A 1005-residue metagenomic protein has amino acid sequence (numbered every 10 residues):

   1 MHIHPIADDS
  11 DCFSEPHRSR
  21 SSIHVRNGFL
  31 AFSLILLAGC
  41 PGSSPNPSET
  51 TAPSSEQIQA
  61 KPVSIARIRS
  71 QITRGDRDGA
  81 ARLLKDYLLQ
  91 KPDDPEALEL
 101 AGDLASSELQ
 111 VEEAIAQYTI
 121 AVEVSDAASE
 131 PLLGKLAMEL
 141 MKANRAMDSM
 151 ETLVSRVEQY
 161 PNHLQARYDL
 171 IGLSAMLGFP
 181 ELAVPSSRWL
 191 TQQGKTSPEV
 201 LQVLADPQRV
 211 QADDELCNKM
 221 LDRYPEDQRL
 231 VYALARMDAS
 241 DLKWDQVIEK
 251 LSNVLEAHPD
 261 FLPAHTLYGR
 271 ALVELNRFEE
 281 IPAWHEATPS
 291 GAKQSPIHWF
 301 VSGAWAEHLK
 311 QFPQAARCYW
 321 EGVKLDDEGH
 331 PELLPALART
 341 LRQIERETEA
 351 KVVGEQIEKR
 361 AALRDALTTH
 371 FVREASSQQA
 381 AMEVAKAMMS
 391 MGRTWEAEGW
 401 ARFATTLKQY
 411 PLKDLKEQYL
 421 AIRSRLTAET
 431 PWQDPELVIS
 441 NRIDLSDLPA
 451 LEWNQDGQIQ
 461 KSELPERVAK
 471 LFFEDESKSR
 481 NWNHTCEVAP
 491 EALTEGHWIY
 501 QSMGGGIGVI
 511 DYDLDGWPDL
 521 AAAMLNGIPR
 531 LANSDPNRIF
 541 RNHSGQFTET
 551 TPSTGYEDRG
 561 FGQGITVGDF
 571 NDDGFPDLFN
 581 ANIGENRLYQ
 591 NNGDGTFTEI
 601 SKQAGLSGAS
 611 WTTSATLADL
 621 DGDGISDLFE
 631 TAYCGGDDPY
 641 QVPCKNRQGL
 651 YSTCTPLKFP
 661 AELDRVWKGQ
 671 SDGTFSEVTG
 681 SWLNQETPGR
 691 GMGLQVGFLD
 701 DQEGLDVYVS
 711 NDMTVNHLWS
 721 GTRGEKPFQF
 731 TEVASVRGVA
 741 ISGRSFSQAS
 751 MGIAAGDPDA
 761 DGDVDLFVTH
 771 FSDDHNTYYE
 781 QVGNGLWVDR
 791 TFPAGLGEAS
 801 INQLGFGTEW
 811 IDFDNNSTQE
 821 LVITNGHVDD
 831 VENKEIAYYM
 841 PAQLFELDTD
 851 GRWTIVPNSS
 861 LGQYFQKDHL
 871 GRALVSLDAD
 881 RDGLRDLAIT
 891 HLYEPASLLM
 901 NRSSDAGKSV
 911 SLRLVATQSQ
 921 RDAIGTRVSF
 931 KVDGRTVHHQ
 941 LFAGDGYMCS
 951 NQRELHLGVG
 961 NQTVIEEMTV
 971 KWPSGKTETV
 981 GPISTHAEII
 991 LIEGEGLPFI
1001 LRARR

Functional and structural regions predicted by a protein language model:
P62, E96, E130-P131, Q165 (+6 more regions): Start-of-helix register in tetratricopeptide repeats
L100, G134-K135, D169, V203 (+6 more regions): Canonical tetratricopeptide repeat
P335, V353, M382, M391 (+3 more regions): Gly/Ser/Thr/Pro-enriched helix-cap/hinge segments flanking short amphipathic alpha-helices
Q379-A380, W482-G506, N533, T554-T566 (+10 more regions): Repeat-based blade/solenoid architectures
F473, P518-M524, D573-N582, L628-A632 (+5 more regions): Hydrophobic beta-strand segments that make up the repeating blades of beta-propeller and related beta-repeat
G504-L514, G562-P576, Q590, A604 (+8 more regions): Beta-propeller blade termini
